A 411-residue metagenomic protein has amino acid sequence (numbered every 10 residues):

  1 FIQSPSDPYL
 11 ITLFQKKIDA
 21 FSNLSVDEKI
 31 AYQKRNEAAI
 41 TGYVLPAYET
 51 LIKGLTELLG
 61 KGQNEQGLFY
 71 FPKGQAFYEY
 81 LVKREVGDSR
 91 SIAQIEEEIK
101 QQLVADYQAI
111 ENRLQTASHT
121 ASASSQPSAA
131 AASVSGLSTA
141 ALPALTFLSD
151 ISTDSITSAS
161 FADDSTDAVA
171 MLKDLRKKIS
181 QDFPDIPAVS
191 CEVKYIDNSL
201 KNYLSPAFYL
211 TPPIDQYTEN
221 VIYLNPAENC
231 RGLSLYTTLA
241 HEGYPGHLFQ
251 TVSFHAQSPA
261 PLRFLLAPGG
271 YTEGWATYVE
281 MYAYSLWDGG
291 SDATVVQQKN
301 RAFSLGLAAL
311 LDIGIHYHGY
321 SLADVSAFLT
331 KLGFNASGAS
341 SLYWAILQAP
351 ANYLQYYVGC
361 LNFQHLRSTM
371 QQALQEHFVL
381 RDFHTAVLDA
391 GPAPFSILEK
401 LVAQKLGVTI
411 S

Functional and structural regions predicted by a protein language model:
F1-S411: N-terminal maturation segment of proteins
